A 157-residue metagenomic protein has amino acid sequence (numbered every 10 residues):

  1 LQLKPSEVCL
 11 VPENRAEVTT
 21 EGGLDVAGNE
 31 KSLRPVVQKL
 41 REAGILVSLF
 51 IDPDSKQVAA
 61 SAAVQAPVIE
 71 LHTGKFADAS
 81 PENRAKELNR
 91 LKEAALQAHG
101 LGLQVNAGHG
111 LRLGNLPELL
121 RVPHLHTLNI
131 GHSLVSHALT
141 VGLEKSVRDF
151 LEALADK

Functional and structural regions predicted by a protein language model:
L1, S6-L10, V47-L49, I69-L71 (+2 more regions): Hydrophobic faces of well-ordered beta-strands that scaffold small-molecule active sites in alpha/beta enzyme cores
L1, V26-S48, R84-A107, L113 (+1 more regions): Alpha-helix-loop-beta-strand connector modules within alpha/beta enzyme cores
L1-K31: Glycine/small-residue-rich loop that forms an oxyanion/phosphate-binding "nest" at active or ligand-binding sites
L1-Q2, D54-V64, A107, L111-L125: Catalytic cores of alpha/beta
C9-E17, V68-A79, H124-L143: Glycine-rich phosphate-binding active-site loops on the catalytic face of alpha/beta enzymes
R15, L46-L101: Histidine/lysine/aspartate-rich catalytic loop segments that bind and position anionic ligands
A16-V18, L24-V26, Q57-V58, K75-A85 (+3 more regions): Short, small-residue-enriched loops and turns at beta-alpha junctions that line or gate enzyme active sites
G22, N83-R84, H137-K157: C-terminal helical cap(s) of enzyme catalytic domains, especially alpha/beta-barrels
